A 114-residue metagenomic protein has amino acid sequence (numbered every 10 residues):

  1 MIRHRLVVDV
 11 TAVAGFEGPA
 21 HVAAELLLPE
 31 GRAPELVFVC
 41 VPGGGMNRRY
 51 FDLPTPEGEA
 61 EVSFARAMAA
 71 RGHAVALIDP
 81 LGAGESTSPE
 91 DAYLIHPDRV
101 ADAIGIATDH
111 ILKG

Functional and structural regions predicted by a protein language model:
M1-R32: N-terminal cap/lid segment of alpha/beta-hydrolase-fold proteins
V10, G43, P80: Active-site donor-binding loop signature of nucleotide-sugar glycosyltransferases
P29-R32, G58, I111-G114: Alpha-helix termini
R32-A76: Short, surface-exposed "cap/lid" segments of acyl-processing enzymes
N47-R49, I78-I95: Glycine-rich "HGGG/HGxG" loop immediately N-terminal to the catalytic nucleophile of the alpha/beta-hydrolase
P54, G58-E59, E90, L94-D98: Short, charged/polar micro-motifs that form catalytic or ligand-binding hotspots
A65-T87, H110-K113: Glycine/serine-rich loop-strand microenvironments at binding/catalytic pocket rims
Y93-G114: Alpha/beta-hydrolase active-site loop
